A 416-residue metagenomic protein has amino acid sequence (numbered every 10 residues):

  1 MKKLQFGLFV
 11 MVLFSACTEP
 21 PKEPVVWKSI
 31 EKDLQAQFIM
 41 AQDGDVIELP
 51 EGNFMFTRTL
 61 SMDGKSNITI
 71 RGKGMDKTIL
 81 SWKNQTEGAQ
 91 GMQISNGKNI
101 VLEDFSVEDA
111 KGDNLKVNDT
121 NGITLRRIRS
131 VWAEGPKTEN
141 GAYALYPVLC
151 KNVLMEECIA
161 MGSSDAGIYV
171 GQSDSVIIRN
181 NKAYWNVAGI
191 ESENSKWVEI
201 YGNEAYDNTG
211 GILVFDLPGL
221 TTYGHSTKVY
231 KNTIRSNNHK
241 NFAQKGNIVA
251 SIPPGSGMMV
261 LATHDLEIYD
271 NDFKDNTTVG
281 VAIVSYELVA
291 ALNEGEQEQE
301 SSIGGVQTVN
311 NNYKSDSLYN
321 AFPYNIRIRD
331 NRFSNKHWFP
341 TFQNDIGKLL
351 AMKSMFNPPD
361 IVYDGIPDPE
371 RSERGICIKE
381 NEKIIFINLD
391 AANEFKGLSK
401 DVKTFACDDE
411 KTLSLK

Functional and structural regions predicted by a protein language model:
K2-F9: Sec-dependent signal peptide recognition, specifically the positively charged N-region followed immediately by
F14-A16: C-terminal motif of bacterial Sec signal peptides marking the signal peptidase cleavage site
P21-K32, G64-K111, E134: Right-handed parallel beta-helix/beta-spiral solenoid domain characteristic of secreted/periplasmic
K22-E48: Acidic Gly/Asp/Thr-rich repetitive segments characteristic of extracellular carbohydrate-active and adhesion proteins
L34-A41, M55-D63, I70, S81 (+2 more regions): Short, T/G/N/S-enriched strand-turn elements that build extracellular solenoid repeat scaffolds
Q35, T57, N84-Q93, D109-K116 (+10 more regions): Extracellular beta-strand/beta-solenoid scaffold signature
P50, N67, R71-K77, K98-D109 (+9 more regions): Right-handed parallel beta-helix
V289-K416: Acidic, glycine- and Ser/Thr-rich low-complexity intrinsically disordered tracts in extracellular/secreted proteins
